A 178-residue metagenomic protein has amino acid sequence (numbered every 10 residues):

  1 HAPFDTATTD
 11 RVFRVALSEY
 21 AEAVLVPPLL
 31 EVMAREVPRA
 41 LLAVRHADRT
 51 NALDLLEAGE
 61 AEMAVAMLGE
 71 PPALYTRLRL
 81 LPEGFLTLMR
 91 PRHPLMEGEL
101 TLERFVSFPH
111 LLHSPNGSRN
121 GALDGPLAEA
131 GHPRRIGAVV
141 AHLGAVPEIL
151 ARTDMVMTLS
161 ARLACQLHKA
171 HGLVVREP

Functional and structural regions predicted by a protein language model:
H1-T6: Alpha-helical linker/hinge and terminal dimerization helices associated with HTH transcriptional regulators
A7, P72-H110: Flexible hinge/capping segments at coil-to-helix
T8-P72, V140: Central regulatory/effector-binding core of bacterial HTH transcription factors
V12-A16, A64, L88, L111 (+1 more regions): Short, well-ordered beta-strand segments
L53, E57, R77, L102 (+1 more regions): Short hydrophobic/charged patches on amphipathic alpha-helices used for structural packing and interfaces
L56-V65, F85, H132, L150-M157: Alpha-to-beta junction loops
M67, L95-E97, L102, P109-A130 (+1 more regions): Secondary-structure junction motif
P72-R79, E83, A141-P178: Beta-alpha-beta core module
